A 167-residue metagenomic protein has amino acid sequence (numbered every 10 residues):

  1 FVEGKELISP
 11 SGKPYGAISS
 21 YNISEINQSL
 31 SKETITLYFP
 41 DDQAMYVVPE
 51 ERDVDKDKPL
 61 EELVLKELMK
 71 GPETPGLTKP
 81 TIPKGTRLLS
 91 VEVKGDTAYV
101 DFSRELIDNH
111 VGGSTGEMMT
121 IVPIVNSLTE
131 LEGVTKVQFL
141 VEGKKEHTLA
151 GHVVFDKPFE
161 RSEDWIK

Functional and structural regions predicted by a protein language model:
F1-K167: Bimodal "functional hotspot" detector
